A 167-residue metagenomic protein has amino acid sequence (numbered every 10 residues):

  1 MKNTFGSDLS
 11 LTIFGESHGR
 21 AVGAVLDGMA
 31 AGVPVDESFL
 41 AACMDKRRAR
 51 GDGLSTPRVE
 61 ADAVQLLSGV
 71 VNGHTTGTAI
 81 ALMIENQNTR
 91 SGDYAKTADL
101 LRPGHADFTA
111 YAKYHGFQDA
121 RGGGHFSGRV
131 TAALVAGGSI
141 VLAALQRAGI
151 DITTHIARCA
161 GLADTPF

Functional and structural regions predicted by a protein language model:
M1, R102-F117: Acidic-glycine-rich active-site phosphate/pyrophosphate-binding loop
M1-D8: Short, Gly/Pro- and small/polar-rich lid/capping loops
L9-M29, R129-A144: Conserved phosphate/anionic-ligand binding catalytic regions in large, soluble enzymes, centered on
S17, A21, G32-L54: Alpha/propeptide regions of enzymes that mature by internal proteolysis
S17-H18, A30-A31, K46, N86-N88 (+1 more regions): Acidic, glycine-rich active-site loops and adjacent beta-strand->loop/helix elements that engage anionic groups
E37, Y94-A95, D164-F167: Short acidic, glycine/serine/threonine-rich loops at helix termini
C43-P103, D107-T109: Glycine-rich, N-terminal phosphate-binding loop and its surrounding beta-alpha-beta segment
K113-F167: Glycine-rich, mobile lid/loop segments that gate access to catalytic sites or pores
